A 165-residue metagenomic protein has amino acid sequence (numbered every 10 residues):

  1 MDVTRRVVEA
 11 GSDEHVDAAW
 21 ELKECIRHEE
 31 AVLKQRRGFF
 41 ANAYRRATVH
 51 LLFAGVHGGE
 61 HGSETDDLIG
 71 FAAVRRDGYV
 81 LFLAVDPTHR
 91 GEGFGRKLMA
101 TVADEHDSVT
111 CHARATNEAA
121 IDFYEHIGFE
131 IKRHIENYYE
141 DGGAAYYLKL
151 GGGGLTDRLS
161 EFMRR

Functional and structural regions predicted by a protein language model:
R6-R90, R96-T101, L159-R165: Acetyl-CoA-dependent GNAT
E14, E118-A119: Short alpha-helical
I69-G70, R133-E136: A structural microfeature
Y79, A84, T110-H112, Y147: Conserved beta-strand segments that form the floor/walls of ligand-binding pockets within enzyme and binding domains
K97-T110, F123-H126, E130: Conserved acyl-CoA
D104-N117, I135: Conserved GNAT acetyl-CoA-binding A-motif
R114-E118, N137-R165: C-terminal "cap" of GNAT-fold acetyltransferases
